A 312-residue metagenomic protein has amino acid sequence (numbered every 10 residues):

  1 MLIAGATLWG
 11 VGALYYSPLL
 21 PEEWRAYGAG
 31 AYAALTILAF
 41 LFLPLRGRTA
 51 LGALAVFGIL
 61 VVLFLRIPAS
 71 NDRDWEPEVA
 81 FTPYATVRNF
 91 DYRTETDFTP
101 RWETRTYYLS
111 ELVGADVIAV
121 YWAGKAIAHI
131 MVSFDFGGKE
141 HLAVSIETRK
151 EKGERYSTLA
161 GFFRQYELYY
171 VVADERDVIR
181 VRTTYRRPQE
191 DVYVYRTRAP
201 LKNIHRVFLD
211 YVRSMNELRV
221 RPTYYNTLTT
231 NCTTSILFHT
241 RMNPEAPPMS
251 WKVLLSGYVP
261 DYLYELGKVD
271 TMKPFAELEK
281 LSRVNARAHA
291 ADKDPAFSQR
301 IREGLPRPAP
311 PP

Functional and structural regions predicted by a protein language model:
L2-L43, V212-P312: Activation targets extended, charge/polar-rich intrinsically disordered C-terminal tails
L45-I67: Internal/C-terminal transmembrane anchor helices
I67-F81: Alpha-helical transmembrane signal-anchor/signal-peptide segments
D72, T99, T104, R176-V178 (+2 more regions): Generic secondary-structure boundary/loop-capping signal
V87, Y92-D191: Glycine-rich catalytic cores of cysteine/serine-nucleophile enzymes that process amide/ester linkages in cell-envelope
F163-M242, P248: Soluble catalytic domains of enzymes that build or remodel membrane lipids, polysaccharides, and related
